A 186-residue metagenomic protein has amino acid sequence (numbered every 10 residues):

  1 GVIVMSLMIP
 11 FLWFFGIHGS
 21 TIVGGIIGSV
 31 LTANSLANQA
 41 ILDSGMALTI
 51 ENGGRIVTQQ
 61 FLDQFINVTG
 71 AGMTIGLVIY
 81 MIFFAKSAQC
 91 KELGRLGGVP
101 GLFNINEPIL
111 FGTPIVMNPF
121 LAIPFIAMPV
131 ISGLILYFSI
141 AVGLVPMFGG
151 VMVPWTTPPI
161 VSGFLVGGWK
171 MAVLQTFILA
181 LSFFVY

Functional and structural regions predicted by a protein language model:
G1-F84: Generic multipass alpha-helical transmembrane bundles of integral membrane proteins
M8, L93-L96: A residue-level detector for conformationally permissive "hinge/kink" positions
Q39-Q59, G76-V78, L96-V99, L110-Y186: Transmembrane alpha-helical segments and their short flanking loops that form helix-hairpins/helix-helix interfaces
F84-K91, P114-F120: Juxtamembrane helix-boundary/capping and inter-helix hinge elements in multi-pass membrane proteins
